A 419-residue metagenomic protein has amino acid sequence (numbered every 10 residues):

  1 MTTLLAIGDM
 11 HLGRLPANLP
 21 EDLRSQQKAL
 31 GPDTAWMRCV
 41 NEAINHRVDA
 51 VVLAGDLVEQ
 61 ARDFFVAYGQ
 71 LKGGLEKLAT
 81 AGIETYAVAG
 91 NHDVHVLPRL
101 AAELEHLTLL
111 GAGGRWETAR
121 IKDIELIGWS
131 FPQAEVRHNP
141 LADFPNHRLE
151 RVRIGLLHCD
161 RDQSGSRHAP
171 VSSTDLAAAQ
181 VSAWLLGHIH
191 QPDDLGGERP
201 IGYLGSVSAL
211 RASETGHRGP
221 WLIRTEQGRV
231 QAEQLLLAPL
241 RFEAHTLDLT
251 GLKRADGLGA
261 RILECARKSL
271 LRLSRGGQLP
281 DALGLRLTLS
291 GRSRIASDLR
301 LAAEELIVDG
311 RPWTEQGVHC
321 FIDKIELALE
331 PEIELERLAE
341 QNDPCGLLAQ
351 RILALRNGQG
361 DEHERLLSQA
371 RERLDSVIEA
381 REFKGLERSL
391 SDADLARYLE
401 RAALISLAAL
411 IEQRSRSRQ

Functional and structural regions predicted by a protein language model:
M1-D22, R218, R224-G251: Domain-start "cap" segments at the beginnings of catalytic or binding domains
M1-Y68, D392: N-terminal active-site segment of His-dependent metallophosphoesterases
T2, N18-S25, A50, A61-Q231: His/Asp/Glu-rich metal-coordinating catalytic cores of metallo-dependent phosphodiesterases/hydrolases acting on
G13, L57-Q60, D160-D162, R292-R294: A short, flexible beta-alpha/helix-coil linker loop
R38, E42, H46, G74-K77 (+2 more regions): A generic secondary-structure signal
N45-R47, H147-L149, Q278-L279: Glycine-rich phosphate-binding loop signature in dinucleotide/nucleotide-binding domains
A54, G187, S290: Conserved residues at the C-terminal ends of beta-strands
L237-Q419: Accessory, non-catalytic peripheral segments of nucleic-acid enzymes
